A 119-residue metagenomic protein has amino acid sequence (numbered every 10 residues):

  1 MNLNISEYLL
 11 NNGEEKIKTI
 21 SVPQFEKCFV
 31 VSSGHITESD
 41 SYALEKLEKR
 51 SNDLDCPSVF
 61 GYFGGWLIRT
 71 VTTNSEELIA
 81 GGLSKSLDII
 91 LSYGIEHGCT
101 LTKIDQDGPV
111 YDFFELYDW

Functional and structural regions predicted by a protein language model:
M1-Y42, K103-Q106, E115-W119: Short, extreme N-terminal segment that most often corresponds to the first beta-strand
G13-V22, A43-L47, N52-P57, S86-L91: Intrinsically disordered, low-complexity boundary segments flanking structured domains
Q24, G61, G94-G98: Flexible, charged surface loops at secondary-structure boundaries
I36, T73-L78, P109-Y111: Short acidic, S/G/P-rich loop/turn micro-motifs used as interaction or catalytic elements
I36-V71: An N-terminal amphipathic alpha-helical segment
D55-V59, F63, T73-I90: Acidic, aromatic-enriched beta-alpha/helix-loop junctions
A80-W119: Short, compact, well-ordered microdomains
